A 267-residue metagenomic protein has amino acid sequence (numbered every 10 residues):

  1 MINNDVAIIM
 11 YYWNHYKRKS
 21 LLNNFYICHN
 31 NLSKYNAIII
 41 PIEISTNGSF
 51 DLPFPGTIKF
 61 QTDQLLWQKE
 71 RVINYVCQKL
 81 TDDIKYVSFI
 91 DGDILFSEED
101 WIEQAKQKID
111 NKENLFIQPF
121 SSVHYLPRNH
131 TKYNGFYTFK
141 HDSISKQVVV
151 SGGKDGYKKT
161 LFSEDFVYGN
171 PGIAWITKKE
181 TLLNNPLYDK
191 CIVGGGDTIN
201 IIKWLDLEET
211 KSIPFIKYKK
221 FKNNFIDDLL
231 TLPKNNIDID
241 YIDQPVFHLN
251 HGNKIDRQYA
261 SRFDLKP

Functional and structural regions predicted by a protein language model:
N3, N14-C28, C191-P267: C-terminal catalytic/acceptor-binding lobe
N4-M10, H29, A37-I42: Hydrophobic targeting segments
M10-N24, S45, Q64-Q68: Active-site beta-to-alpha loop of glycosyltransferases that engages the nucleotide-sugar donor
N14-K17, N31-S33, I42-L52, I94: A conserved acidic beta->alpha catalytic loop
I42, I117-S122, I242, L249: Short glycine/serine/threonine-enriched helix-capping/active-site loop that flanks the nucleotide-sugar donor pocket
S45-I84: Active-site-proximal specificity loops/subdomain of glycosyltransferases
I84-S97: Short beta-strand-to-loop acidic/aromatic patch adjacent to the donor-nucleotide binding site
F96-G195, I201-I202, D206: Conserved catalytic core of nucleotide-sugar-dependent glycosyltransferases
